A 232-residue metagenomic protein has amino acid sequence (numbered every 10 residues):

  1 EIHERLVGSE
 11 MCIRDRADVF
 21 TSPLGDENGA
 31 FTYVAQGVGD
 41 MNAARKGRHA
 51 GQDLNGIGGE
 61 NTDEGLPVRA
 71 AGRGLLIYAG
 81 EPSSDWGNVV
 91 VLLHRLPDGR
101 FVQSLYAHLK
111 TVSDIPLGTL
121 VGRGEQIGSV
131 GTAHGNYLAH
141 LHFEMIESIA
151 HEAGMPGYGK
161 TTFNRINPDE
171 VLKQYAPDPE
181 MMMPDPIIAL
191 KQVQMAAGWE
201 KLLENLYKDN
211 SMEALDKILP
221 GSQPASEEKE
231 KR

Functional and structural regions predicted by a protein language model:
E1-G8, C12-I13: Single conserved hydrophobic/aromatic residue that forms the stacking wall/gate of nucleotide- or nucleobase-binding
S9, F101, P116-E125, E144-R232: Acidic, glycine-rich catalytic/binding loops that coordinate metals and/or anionic ligands
G29-A70: Short glycine/threonine/proline-enriched tight-turn/helix- or strand-capping micro-motif at secondary-structure
R45-G47, R69, S83-D85, D98 (+3 more regions): Extracellular/periplasmic catalytic domains that process cell-envelope and extracellular macromolecules
D53, V91, L105, S129 (+1 more regions): Conserved beta-strand positions that form and line the central face of beta-propeller blades
G58, D63-G65, R69-T111, A139-E144: Zn2+-dependent peptidoglycan hydrolase active-site motif and core
V68-Y78, D114-V130: Short, well-structured beta-strand-loop connectors
V130-H142, A150: Active-site loop architecture of trypsin-fold serine endopeptidases
